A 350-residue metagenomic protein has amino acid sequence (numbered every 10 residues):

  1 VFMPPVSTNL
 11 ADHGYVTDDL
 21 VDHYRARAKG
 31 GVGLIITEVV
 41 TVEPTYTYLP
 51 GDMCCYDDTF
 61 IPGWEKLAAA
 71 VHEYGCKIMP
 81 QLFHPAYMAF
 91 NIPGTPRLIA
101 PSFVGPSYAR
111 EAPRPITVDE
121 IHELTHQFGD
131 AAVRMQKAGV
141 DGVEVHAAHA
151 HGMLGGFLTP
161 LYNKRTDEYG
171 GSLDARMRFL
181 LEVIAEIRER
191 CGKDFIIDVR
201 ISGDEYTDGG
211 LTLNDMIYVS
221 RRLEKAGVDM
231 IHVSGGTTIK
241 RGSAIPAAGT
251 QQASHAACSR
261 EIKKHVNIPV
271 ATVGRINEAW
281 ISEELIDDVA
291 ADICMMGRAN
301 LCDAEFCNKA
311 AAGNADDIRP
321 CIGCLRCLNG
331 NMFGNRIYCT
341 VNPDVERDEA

Functional and structural regions predicted by a protein language model:
V1-A350: Flavin-dependent oxidoreductase catalytic cores
